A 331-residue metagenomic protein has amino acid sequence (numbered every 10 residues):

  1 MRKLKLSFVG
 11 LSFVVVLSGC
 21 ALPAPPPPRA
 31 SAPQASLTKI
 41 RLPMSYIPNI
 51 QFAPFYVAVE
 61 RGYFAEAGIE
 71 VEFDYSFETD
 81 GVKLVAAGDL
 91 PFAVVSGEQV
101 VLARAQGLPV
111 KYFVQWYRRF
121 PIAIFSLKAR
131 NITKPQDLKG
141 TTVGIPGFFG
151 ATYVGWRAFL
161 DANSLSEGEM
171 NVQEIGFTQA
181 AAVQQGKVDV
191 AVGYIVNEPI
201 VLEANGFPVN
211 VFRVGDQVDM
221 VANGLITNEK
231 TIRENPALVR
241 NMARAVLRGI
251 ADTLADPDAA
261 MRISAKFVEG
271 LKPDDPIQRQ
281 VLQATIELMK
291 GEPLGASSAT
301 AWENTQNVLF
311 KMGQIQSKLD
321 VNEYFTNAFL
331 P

Functional and structural regions predicted by a protein language model:
M1-K39, P331: Short, low-complexity disordered leader/linker segments with a strong preference for bacterial N-terminal type II
C20, A67, Y112, M261-I263 (+1 more regions): Short, hydrophobic secondary-structure boundary micro-motifs
P26-G176, A180-Q185, D189-V196, F212-R213 (+1 more regions): Short, glycine-/small- and polar/acidic-enriched structural segments that line small-molecule recognition paths
E98-Q99, T178-G270: Pocket-lining segment of extracytoplasmic ligand-binding domains
K134-P135, E229, V321: Structural motif detector for alpha-helix initiation sites
E234-Q314: Secondary-structure end/capping motifs
N304-P331: C-terminal solvent-exposed extensions
